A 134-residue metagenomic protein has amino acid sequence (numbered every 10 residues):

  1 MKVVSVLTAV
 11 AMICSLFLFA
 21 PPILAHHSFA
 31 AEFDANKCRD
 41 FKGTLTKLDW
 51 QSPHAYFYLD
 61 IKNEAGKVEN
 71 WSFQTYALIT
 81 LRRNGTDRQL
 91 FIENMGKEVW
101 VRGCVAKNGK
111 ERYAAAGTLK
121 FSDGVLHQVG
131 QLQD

Functional and structural regions predicted by a protein language model:
M1-I13: Bacterial N-terminal signal peptides that target proteins for export
I23-R39: Short boundary/loop segments of OB/S1/cold-shock single-stranded nucleic-acid-binding domains
G43-L45: Conserved hydrophobic positions within beta-strands
Q51-K62: Short aromatic-glycine-enriched beta-strand elements
N70-R88: Beta-strand/loop nucleic-acid-binding surfaces
R82-V101: Short nucleic-acid-contacting surface segments enriched for D/E, G, S/T with interspersed K/R
C104-L132: OB-fold/S1-family single-stranded nucleic acid-binding modules
